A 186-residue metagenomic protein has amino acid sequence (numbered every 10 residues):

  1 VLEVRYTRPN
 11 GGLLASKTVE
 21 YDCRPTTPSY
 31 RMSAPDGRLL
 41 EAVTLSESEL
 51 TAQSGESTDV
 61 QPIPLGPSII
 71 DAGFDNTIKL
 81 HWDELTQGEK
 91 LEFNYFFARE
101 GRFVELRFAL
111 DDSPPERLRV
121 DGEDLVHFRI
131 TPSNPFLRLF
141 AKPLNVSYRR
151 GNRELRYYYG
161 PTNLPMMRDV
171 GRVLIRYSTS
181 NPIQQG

Functional and structural regions predicted by a protein language model:
V1-T26, Y30-D36, E41-L45, F96-G186: Acidic, serine/threonine-rich low-complexity disordered tracts
Y30, S48-S54: Short polybasic amphipathic segments
A52-R129: Solvent-exposed helix/loop surface patches that form functional interfaces
